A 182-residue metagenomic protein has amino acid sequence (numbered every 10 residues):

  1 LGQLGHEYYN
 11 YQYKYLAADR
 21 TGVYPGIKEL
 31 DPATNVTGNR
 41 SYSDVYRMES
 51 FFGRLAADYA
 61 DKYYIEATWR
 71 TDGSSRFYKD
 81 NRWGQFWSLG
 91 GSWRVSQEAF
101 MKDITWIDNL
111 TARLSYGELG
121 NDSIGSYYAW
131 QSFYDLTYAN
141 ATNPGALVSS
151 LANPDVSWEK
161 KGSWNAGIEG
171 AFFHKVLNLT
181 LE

Functional and structural regions predicted by a protein language model:
L1-E182: Extracellular/periplasmic, surface-exposed regions of secreted and cell-surface proteins
